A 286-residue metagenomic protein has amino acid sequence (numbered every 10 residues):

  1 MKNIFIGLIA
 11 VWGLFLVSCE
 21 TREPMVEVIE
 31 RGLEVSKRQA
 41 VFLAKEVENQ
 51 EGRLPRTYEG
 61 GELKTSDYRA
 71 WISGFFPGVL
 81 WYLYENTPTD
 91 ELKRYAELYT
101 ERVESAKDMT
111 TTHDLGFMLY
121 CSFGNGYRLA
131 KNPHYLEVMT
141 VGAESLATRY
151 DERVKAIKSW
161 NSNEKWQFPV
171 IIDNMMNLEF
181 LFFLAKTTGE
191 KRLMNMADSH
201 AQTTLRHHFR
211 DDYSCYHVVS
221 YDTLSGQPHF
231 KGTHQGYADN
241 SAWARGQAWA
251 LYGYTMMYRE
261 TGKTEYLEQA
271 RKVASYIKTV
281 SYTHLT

Functional and structural regions predicted by a protein language model:
M1-M25: Bacterial Sec-dependent N-terminal signal peptides
R22-G74, Y82, N86, D90-E97 (+4 more regions): Low-complexity, Ser/Thr/Pro/Gly-enriched N-terminal "stalk/linker" regions
Y68-Y84, T111-R128, P169-K186, A242-R259: Well-ordered alpha-helical segments within folded domains of soluble proteins
E101, S105-D108, K158-E164, H229-A238: Acidic/His metal-coordination segments adjacent to aromatic residues that form catalytic metal sites in metalloenzymes
K107-L119, R149-I157: Short, flexible active-site-proximal loops enriched in glycine and acidic residues
A156-Y216: Aromatic- and glycine-enriched pocket-lining scaffold segments that form the walls of small-molecule binding clefts
W249-T261, Y266-V280: Oxyanion-binding "anion nests"
T283-T286: Conserved small/polar residues in nucleotide/adenosyl-binding loops
